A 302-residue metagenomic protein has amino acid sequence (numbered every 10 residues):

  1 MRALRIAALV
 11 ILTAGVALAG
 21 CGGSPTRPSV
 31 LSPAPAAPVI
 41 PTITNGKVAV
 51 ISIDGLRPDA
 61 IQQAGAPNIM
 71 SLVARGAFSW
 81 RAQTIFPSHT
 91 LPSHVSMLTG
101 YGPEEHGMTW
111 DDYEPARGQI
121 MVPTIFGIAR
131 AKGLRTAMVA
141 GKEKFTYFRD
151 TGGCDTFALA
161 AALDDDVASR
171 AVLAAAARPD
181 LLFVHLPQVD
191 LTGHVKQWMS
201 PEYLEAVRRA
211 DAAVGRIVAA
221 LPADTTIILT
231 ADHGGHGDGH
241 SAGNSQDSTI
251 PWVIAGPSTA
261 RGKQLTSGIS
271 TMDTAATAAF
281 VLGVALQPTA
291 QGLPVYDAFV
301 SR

Functional and structural regions predicted by a protein language model:
L18-G20: C-terminal motif of bacterial Sec signal peptides marking the signal peptidase cleavage site
G22-P25: Bacterial signal peptide processing site
A49-V50, N68-I69, A206-S245, W252 (+1 more regions): Metal-dependent active-site segment of extracytoplasmic phospho-/sulfohydrolases and closely related
P58, S71, S267-Y296, V300: Non-catalytic, well-ordered alpha-helical segments in soluble enzyme domains
D59-H94, Y101: Short, structured active-site-proximal loop/turn typified by the sulfatase FGly-forming signature C/S-X-P-X-R
L98, G243-A285: Substrate-binding rim/cap in mid-to-C-terminal beta-strand-loop elements of soluble/periplasmic
P103-M121: His/Cys-centered metal/cofactor-coordination and adjacent catalytic loops
H106, I120, A131, A137-A212: Catalytic-adjacent loop/helix segments of enzymes that bind and process anionic phosphate/sulfate esters
